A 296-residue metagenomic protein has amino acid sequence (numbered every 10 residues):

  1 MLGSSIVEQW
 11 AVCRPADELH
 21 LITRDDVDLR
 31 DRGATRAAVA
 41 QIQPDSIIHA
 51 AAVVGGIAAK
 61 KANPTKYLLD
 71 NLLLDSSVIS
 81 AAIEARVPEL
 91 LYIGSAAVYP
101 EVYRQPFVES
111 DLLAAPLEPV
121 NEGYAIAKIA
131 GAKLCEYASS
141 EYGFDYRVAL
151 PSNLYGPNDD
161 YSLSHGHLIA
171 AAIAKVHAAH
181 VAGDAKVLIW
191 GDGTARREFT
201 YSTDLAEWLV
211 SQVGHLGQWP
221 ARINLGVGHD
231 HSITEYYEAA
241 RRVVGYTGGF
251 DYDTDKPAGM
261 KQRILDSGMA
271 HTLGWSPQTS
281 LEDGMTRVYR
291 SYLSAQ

Functional and structural regions predicted by a protein language model:
G3-S4: N-terminal Rossmann-fold NAD(P) dinucleotide-binding loop
Q9, A178-Q296: C-terminal substrate-binding subdomain of Rossmann-fold SDR/epimerase-dehydratase oxidoreductases
A11-A37: Adenosine-cofactor binding site in Rossmann-like domains, unifying the SAM/SAH pocket of S-adenosylmethionine-dependent
R32-L72, E84: NAD(P)H-binding glycine-rich loop region in Rossmannoid oxidoreductase-like domains and their noncatalytic homologs
L72-V78, A127-C135, I169: Conserved catalytic Lys-bearing alpha helix of Rossmann-like short-chain dehydrogenase/reductases
S76-N121, R147: Conserved Rossmann-fold NAD(P)-dependent oxidoreductase catalytic core, especially the SDR/UDP-sugar
V102-D111, E136-V213, Y237-V244: NAD(P)-dependent short-chain dehydrogenase/reductase
L113, G123, A127-A130: Active-site helix of classical SDR
